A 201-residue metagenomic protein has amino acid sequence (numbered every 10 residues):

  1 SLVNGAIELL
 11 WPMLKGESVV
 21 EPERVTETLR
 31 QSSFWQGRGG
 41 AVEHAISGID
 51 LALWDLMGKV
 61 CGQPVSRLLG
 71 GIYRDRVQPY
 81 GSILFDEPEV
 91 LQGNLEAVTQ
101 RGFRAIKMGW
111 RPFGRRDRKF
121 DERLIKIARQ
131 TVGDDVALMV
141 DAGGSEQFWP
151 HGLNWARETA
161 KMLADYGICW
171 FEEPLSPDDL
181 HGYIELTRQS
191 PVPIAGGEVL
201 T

Functional and structural regions predicted by a protein language model:
S1-V60: Metal- or metallocofactor-binding catalytic centers and their adjacent structured scaffolds across diverse enzyme
L9, T28, G48, D55-L56 (+5 more regions): Alpha-helical scaffold segments in soluble metabolic enzymes
G16, Q63, F103, V192: Short glycine/serine/threonine/alanine-rich loop segments
I46, L84, E198-L200: Active-site nucleophile and cofactor-binding loops and adjacent substrate-binding regions of central metabolic enzymes
D50-P88: Glycine-rich, aromatic-flanked loop segments that form ligand/cofactor-binding clefts across common enzyme folds
R76-I184, Q189-S190: Metal-dependent enolase-superfamily TIM-barrel catalytic cores that perform enediolate-based chemistry
D141-A142, G197-V199: Short acidic/histidine-rich active-site segments
Q189-V192, E198-V199: Ligand/cofactor pocket segment of small-molecule handling proteins
